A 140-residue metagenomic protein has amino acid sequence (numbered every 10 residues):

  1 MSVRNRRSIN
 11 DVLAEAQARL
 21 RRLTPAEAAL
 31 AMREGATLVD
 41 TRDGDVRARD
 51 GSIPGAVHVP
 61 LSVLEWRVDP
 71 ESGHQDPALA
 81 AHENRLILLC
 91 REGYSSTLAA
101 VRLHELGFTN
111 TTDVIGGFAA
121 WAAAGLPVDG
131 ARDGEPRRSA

Functional and structural regions predicted by a protein language model:
M1-A36, G44-R85, Y94-A140: Rhodanese-like catalytic fold shared by cysteine-dependent sulfurtransferases and DSP/PTP-type phosphatases
V39: Active-site flanking residues adjacent to catalytic metal/cofactor-binding acidic residues
L89: Short, surface-exposed ligand- or partner-binding patches at beta-edge/loop junctions that are enriched in aromatics
